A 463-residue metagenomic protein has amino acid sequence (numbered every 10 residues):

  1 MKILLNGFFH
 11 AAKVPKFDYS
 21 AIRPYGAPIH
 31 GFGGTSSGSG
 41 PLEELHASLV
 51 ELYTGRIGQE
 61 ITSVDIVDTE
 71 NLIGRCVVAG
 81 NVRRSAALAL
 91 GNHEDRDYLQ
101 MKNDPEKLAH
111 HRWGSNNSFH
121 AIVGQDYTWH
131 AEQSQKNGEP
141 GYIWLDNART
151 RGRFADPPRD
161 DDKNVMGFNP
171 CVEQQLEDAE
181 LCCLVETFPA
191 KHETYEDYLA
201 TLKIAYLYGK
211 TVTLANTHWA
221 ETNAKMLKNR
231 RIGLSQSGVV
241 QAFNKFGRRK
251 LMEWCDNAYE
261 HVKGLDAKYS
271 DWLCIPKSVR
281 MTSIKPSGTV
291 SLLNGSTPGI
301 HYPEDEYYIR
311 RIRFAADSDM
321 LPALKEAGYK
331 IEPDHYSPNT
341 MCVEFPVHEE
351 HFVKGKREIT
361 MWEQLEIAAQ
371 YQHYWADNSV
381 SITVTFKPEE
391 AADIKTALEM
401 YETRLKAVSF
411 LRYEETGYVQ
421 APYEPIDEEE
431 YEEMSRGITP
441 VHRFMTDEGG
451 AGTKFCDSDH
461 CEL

Functional and structural regions predicted by a protein language model:
K2-L42, S134-F246, I312, H460-E462: Function-dense linear segments that define catalytic or interfacial modules in macromolecule-processing proteins
F17-V50, T297-G328: Catalytic or ion-translocation cores adjacent to nucleophile or general acid/base/metal-coordination motifs in diverse
R23, V82-A109, I232-Q236, K406-T439: Terminal amphipathic helices with adjacent charged low-complexity linkers/tails
E43-V77, F188-C255, E332-G355: N-terminal leader/propeptide and maturation segments of large enzyme subunits in energy/redox metabolism and hydrolases
N81-I122, T213-N223, R231, G238 (+1 more regions): Internal maturation/activation junctions in enzymes
G124-H130, Q135-K136, G141, L145-F168 (+1 more regions): Conserved mixed alpha/beta core segments that line enzyme active sites in large multi-domain catalysts
E132-Q135, F154-H218, K228, P286 (+1 more regions): Catalytic alpha/beta core of large soluble enzyme barrels
G449-L463: Short acidic, low-complexity intrinsically disordered linear motifs used for protein-protein interactions
